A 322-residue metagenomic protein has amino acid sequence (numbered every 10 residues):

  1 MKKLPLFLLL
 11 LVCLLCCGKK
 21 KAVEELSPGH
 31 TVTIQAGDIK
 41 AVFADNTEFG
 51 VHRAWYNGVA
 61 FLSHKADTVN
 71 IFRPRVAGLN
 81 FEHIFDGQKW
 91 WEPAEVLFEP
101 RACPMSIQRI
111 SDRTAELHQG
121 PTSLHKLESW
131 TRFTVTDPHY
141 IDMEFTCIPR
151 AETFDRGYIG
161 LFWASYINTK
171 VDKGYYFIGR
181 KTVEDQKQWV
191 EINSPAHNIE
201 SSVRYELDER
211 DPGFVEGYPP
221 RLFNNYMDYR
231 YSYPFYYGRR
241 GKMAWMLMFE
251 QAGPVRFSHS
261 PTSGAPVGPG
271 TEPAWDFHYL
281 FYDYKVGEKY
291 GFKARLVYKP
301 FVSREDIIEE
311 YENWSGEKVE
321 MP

Functional and structural regions predicted by a protein language model:
K2-L9: Sec-dependent signal peptide recognition, specifically the positively charged N-region followed immediately by
L14-C16: C-terminal motif of bacterial Sec signal peptides marking the signal peptidase cleavage site
K19-L79: Beta-strand-rich N-terminal accessory domains
A22-G37, D208-P322: Beta-strand-rich recognition/accessory modules
H52-E116: An extended acidic
G87-Y140, C147, E152-F154: Extended, loop-rich substrate-binding clefts of extracytoplasmic carbohydrate-active enzymes
Y140-S194, R304: Acidic (Asp/Glu-rich), glycine- and aromatic
G174-R221: Glycine-rich (often Gly-Gly/Gly-Pro-rich) flexible segments and glycine-rich loop motifs, frequently accented by
